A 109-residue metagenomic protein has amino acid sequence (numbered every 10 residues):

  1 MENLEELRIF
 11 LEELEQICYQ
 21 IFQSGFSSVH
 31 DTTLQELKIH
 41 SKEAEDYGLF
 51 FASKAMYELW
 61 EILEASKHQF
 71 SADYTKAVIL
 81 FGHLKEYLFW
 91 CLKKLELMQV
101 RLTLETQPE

Functional and structural regions predicted by a protein language model:
M1-C18, F50, H68-E109: Amphipathic, coiled-coil-like alpha-helical segments
F10-I17, E36, A55-L59: Amphipathic, well-ordered alpha-helical segments in soluble domains
I17-S28, A44-Y47, L63-F70, C91: Secondary-structure edge/capping motif, primarily at the C-terminal ends of alpha-helices and the immediately following
F26-E36: Alpha-helical segments in soluble extracytoplasmic regions
T33, Y47-L63: Short, well-ordered alpha-helical segments that carry or flank key catalytic/ligand-binding motifs at enzyme/regulatory
K38-K42: Amphipathic alpha-helical segments within well-ordered protein domains
